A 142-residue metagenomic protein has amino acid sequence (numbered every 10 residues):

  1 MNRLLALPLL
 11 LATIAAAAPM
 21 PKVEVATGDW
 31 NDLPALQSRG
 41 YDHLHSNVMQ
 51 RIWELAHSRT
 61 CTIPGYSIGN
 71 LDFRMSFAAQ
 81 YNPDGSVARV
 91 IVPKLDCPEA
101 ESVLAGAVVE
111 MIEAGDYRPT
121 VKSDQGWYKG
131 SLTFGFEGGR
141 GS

Functional and structural regions predicted by a protein language model:
L4-I14: Sec-dependent N-terminal signal peptides
A18-L36, Q50-T62, Q80-L95, G106-S142: Conserved "boundary/linchpin" sites in short secondary-structure elements
D42-S46, P98-G106: Soluble non-cytosolic domains of exported or imported proteins
G65-F73: Short loop/turn motifs at secondary-structure junctions and domain boundaries
